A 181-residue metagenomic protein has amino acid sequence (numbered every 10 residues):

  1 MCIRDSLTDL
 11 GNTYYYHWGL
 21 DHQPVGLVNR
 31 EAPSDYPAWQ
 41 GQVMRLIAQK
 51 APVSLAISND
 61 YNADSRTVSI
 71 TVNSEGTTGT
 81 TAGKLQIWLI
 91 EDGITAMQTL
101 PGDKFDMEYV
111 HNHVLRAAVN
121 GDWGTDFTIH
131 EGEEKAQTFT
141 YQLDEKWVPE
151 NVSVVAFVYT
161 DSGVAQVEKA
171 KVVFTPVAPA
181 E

Functional and structural regions predicted by a protein language model:
M1: Sequence context surrounding c-type heme c attachment/ligation sites in exported
R4-E181: Short, conserved sequence motifs used for protein processing/export or organelle targeting and for catalysis
